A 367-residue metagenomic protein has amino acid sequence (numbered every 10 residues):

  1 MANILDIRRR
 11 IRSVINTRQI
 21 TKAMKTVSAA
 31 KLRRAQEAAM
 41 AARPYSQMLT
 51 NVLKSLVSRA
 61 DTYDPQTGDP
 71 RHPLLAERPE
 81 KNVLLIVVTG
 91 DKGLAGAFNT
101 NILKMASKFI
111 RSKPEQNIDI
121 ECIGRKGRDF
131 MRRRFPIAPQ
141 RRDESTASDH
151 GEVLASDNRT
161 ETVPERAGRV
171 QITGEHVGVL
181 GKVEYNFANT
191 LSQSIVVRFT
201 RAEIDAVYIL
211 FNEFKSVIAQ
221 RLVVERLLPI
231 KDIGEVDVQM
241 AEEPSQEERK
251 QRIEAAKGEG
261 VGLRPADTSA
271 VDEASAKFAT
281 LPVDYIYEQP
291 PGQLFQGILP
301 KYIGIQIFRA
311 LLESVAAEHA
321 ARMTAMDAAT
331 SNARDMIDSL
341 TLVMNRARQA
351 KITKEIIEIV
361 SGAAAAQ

Functional and structural regions predicted by a protein language model:
M1-Q367: C-terminal beta-strand-loop-alpha-helix "lid" module of Rossmann-like NAD(P)-dependent dehydrogenases
